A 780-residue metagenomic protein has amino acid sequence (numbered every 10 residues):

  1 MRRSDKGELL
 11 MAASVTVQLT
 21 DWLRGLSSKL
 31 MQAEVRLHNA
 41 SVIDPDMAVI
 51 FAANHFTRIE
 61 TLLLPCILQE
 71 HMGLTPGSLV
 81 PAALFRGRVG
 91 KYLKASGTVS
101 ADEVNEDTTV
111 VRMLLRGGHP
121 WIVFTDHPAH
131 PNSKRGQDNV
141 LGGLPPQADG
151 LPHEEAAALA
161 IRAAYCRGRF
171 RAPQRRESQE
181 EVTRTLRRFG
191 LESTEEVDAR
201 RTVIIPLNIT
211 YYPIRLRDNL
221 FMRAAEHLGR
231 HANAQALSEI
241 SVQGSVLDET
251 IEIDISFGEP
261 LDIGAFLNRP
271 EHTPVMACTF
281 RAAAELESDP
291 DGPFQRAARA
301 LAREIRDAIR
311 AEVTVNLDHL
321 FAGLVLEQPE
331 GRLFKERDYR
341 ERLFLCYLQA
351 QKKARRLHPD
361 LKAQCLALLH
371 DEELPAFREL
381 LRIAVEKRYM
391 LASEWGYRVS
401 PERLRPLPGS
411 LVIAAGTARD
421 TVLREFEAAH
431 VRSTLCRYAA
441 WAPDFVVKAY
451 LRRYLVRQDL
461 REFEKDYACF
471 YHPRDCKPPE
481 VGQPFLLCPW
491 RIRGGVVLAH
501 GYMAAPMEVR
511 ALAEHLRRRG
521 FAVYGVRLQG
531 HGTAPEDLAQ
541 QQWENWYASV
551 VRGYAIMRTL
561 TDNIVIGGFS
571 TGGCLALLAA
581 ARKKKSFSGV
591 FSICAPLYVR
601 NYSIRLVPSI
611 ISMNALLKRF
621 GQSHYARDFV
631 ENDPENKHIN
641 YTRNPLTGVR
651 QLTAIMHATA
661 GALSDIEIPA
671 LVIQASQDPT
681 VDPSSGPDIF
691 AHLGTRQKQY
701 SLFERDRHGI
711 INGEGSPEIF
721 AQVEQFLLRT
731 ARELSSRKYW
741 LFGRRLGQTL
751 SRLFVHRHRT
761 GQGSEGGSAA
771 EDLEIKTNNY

Functional and structural regions predicted by a protein language model:
M1-G77, P81-P479, H515, E733-K738 (+1 more regions): Membrane-interfacial terminal anchoring regions of lipid-handling membrane enzymes
T57, Q677-V681: Acidic catalytic loop of the alpha/beta-hydrolase fold
L64-C66, L512, I668, D682-A691 (+1 more regions): Short alpha-helix in the alpha/beta-hydrolase fold that links the catalytic acid
R474-A534: Short, surface-exposed "cap/lid" segments of acyl-processing enzymes
E536, D706-P717: Catalytic histidine-centered segment of alpha/beta-hydrolase-like enzymes
G568-G572, A576: Gly/Ala-rich beta-loop-alpha elbow adjacent to hydrolase catalytic centers
F591-Y602: Active-site nucleophile loop of the alpha/beta-hydrolase fold
I666, V672-Q674, D678: Short beta-strand/loop motif that positions the catalytic acidic residue of the alpha/beta-hydrolase fold
